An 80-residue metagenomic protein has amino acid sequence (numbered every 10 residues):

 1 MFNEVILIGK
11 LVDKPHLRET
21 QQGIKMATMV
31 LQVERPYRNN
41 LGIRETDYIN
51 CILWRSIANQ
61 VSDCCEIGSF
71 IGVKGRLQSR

Functional and structural regions predicted by a protein language model:
M1-R80: Single-stranded nucleic acid-binding surfaces, predominantly the OB-fold ssDNA-binding core
